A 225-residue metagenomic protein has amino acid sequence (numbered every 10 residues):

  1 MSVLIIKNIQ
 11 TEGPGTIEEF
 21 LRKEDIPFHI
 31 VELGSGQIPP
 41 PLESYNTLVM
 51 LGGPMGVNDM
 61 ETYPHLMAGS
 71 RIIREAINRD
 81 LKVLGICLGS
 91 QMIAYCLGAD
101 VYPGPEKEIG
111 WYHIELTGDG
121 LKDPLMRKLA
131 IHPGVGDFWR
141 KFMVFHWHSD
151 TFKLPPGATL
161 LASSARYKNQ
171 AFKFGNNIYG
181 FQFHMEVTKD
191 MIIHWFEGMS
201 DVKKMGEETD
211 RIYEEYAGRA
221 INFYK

Functional and structural regions predicted by a protein language model:
M1-R79, V202-K225: N-terminal beta1-alpha1 cap of cysteine-dependent amidohydrolase-like domains
L4, H29-V31, V49, L84 (+3 more regions): Hydrophobic/aromatic beta-strand patches that form the interior of the parallel beta-sheet core in alpha/beta enzyme
P14, N58-T62, I86, L154 (+1 more regions): Alpha-helix N-cap/helix-start motif
E18-F20, Y45, T62-H65, G98-V101 (+3 more regions): Short, glycine/charged-enriched secondary-structure capping and boundary segments
L51-D123: Cysteine-nucleophile active-site neighborhood
L97-D190: Pocket-forming structural segment of enzyme catalytic cores
N177-Q182, E186-Y213: C-terminal helical/coil "lid" or tail adjacent to the Rossmann-like core of SAM-dependent
